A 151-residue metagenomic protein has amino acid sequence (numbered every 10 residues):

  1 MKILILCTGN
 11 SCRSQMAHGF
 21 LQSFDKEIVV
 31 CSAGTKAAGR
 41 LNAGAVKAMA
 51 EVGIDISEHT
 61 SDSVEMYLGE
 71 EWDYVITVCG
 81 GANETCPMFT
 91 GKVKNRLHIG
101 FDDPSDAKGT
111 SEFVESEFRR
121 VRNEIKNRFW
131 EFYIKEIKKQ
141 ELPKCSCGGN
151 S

Functional and structural regions predicted by a protein language model:
M1-Y67: Conserved active-site segments centered on acidic
K2, G81, Q140-L142: Disulfide-bonded cysteine motifs in exported proteins
N10, M49, V75-I76, I125: Conserved small-residue
S11, G80-N83: Short glycine-rich anion-binding loops that position phosphate/pyrophosphate groups of nucleotides and phosphorylated
I56, A82-T85: Glycine-rich nucleotide phosphate-binding loop and flanking beta-alpha elements of Rossmann-like dinucleotide-binding
G69-E71: Alpha-helix C-terminal capping/helix-to-coil transition sites in glycosyltransferase folds
T77-V78, H98: Redox-cofactor binding/interface segments in oxidoreductases and associated redox assembly factors
T85-S151: Phosphate-binding/catalytic loops
